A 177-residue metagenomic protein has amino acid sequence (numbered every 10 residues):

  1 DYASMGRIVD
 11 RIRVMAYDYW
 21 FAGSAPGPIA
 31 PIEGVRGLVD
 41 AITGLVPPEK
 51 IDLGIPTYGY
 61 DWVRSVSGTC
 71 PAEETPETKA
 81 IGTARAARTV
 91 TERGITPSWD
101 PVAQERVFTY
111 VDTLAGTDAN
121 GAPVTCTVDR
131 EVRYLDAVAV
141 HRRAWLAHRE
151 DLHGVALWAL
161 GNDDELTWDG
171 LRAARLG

Functional and structural regions predicted by a protein language model:
D1-R93: Substrate-binding surface in catalytic domains of secreted glycosidases
G23-I29, D129-R133, L157: Second-shell loop/turn segments in exported
I29-R36, Y134-H141, N162: Soluble non-cytosolic domains of exported or imported proteins
T57-L146, R175-L176: Glycan-binding loop/region signatures in secreted carbohydrate-active enzymes
V138-G177: Acidic/aromatic/glycine-rich contiguous surface patches that form carbohydrate-binding/processing clefts and analogous
